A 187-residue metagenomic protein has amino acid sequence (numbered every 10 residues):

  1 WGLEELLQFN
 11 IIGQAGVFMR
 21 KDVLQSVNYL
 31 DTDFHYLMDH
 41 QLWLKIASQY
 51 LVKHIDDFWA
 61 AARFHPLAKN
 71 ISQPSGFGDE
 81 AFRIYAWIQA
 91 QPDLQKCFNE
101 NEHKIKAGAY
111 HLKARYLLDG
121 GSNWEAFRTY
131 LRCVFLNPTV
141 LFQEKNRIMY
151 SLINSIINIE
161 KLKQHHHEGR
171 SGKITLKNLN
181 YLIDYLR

Functional and structural regions predicted by a protein language model:
W1, F58-P66, I71-K96, D119-L136: Catalytic core of nucleotide-sugar-dependent glycosyltransferases
W1-A81: Conserved nucleotide-sugar donor-binding catalytic segment
Q25, H111-L112: Positions in alpha-helical segments
Y36, K96, H103-K104, E168 (+1 more regions): Inter-repeat boundary and helix-capping residues of tandem alpha-helical solenoids
A90, A114-R187: Membrane-interface aromatic/basic loop that binds lipid-linked glycans or pyrophosphate carriers, typified by
C97-N101, K145-R147: Acidic, Ser/Thr-rich low-complexity linear motifs
